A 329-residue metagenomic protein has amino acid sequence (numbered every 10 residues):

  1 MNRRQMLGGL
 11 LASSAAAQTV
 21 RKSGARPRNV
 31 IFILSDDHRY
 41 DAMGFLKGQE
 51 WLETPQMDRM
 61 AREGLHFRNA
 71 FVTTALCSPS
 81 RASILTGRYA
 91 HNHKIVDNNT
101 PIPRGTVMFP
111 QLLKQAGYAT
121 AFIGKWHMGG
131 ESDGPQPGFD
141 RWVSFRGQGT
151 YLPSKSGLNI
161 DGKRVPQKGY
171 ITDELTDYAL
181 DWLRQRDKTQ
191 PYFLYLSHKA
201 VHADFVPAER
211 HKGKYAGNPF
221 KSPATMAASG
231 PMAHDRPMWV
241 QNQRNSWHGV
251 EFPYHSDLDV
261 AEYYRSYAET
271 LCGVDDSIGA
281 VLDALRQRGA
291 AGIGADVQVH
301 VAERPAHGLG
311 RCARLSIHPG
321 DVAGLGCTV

Functional and structural regions predicted by a protein language model:
N2-V329: Formylglycine-dependent sulfatase
